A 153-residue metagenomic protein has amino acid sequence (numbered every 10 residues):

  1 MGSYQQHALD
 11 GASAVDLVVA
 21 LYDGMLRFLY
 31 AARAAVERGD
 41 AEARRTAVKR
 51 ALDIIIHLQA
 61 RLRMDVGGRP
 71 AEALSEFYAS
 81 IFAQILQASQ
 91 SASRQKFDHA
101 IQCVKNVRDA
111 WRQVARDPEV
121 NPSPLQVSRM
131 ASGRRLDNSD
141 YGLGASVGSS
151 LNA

Functional and structural regions predicted by a protein language model:
M1-A31, K96: Core of compact, soluble alpha-helical bundle domains
M1-G11, I101-A153: Short terminal interaction segments
L9-V19, E42-R45, G68, E72: Short, solvent-exposed segments of well-ordered alpha helices
L21-F28, A47-R50, I54, F77-S80 (+2 more regions): Amphipathic, well-ordered alpha-helical segments in soluble domains
Y30, E37, Q90-S93: Alpha-helix C-terminal capping/termination sites
A43-R44, A51, F97-A100: Solenoid-repeat scaffolds in large eukaryotic assemblies
H57-E72: Short, solvent-exposed, charged loop/turn and helix-capping segments that join or cap alpha-helices on peripheral
I85-I101: Amphipathic, charged alpha-helical scaffolds that flank and support histidine-based chemistry in signaling
